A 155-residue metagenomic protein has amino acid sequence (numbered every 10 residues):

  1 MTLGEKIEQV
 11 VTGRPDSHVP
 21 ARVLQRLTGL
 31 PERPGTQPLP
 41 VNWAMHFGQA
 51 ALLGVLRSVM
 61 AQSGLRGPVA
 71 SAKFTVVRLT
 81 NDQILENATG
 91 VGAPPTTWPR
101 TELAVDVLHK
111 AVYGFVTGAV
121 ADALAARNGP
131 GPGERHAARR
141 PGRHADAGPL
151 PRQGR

Functional and structural regions predicted by a protein language model:
M1-R155: Short amphipathic, positively biased membrane-proximal segments that drive organelle/inner-membrane targeting
